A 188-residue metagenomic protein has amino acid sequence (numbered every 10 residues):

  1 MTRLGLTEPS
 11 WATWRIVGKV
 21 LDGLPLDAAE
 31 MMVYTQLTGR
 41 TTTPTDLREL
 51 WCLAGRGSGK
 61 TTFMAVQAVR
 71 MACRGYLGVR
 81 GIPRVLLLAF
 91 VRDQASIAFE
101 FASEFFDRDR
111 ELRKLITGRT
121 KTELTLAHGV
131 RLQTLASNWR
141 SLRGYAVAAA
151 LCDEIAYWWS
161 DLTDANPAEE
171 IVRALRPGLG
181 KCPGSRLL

Functional and structural regions predicted by a protein language model:
M1-L188: Phosphate/NTP-binding elements of NTP-utilizing enzymes
